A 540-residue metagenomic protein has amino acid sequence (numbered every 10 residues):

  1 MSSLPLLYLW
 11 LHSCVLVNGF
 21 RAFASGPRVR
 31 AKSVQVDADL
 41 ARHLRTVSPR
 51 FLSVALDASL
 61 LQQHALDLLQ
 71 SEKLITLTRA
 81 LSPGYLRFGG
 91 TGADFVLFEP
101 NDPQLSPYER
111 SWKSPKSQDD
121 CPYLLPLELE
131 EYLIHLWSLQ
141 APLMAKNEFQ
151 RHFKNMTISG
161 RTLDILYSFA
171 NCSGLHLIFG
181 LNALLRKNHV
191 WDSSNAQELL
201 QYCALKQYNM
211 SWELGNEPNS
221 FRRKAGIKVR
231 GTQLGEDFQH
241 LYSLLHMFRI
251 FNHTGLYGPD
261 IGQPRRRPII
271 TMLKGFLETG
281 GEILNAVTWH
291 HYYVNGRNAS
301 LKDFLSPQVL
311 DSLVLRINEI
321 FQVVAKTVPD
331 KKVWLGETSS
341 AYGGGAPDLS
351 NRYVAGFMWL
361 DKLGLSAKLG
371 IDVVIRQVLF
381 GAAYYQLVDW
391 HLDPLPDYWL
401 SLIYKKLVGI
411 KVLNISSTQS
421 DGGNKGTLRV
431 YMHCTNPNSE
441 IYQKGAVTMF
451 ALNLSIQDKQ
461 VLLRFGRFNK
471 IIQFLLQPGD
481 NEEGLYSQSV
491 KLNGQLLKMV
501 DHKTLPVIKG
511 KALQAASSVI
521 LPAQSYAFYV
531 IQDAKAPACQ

Functional and structural regions predicted by a protein language model:
S2-I270, K274-A286, V314, N318-G336 (+1 more regions): Non-catalytic accessory regions flanking glycosidase/transglycosidase catalytic cores in CAZymes
R223-V229, H290-L315: Substrate-binding/catalytic cleft of secreted carbohydrate-active enzymes, primarily glycoside hydrolases
